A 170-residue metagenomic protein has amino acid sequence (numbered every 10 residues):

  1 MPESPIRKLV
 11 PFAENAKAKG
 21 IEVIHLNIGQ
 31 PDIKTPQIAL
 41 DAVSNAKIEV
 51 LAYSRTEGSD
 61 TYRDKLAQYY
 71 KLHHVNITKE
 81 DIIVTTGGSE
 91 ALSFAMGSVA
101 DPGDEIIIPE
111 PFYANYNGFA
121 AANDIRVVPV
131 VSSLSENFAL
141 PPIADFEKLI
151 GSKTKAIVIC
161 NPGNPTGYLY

Functional and structural regions predicted by a protein language model:
P2-G87, F94: N-terminal small-domain helix-loop-helix segment of the aminotransferase-like
E22, E105, R126, K153-A156: Structural signature of beta-strand start/N-cap positions in the alpha/beta core of ABC transporter nucleotide-binding
I77-I82, P102-E105, K153: Short acidic capping loops at alpha-helix termini that bridge into adjacent secondary structure
S98-A120: Conserved PLP-anchoring active-site segment centered on the Schiff-base-forming lysine
E110, P129-L134: Short beta->alpha connector loops at strand-helix junctions that form conserved, small/polar/Pro-enriched
A122-V128: A short helix-loop-beta submotif of the ANL/AMP-binding
L134-Y170: Active-site phosphate-binding strand-loop segment of PLP-dependent enzymes
